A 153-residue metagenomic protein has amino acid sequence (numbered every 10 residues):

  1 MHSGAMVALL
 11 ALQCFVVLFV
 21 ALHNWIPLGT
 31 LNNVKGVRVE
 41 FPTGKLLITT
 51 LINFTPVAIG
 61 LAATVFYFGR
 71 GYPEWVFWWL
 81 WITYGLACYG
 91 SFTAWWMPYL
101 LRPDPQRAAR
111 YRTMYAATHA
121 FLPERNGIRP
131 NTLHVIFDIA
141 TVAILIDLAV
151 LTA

Functional and structural regions predicted by a protein language model:
H2-C14, F68-A87: Interfacial segments of alpha-helical transmembrane regions
G4-V57: Cytosolic-side membrane-entry/anchor segment at the start of a transmembrane helix
W25-N33, Y99-P103, A153: Transmembrane helix-loop junctions in multipass membrane proteins, especially transporters and channels
P42-W79: Long, highly hydrophobic alpha-helical transmembrane signal-anchor segments
W81-R102: C-terminal halves and exits of single transmembrane alpha-helices
W95-A116: Juxtamembrane non-transmembrane "cap" segments at the membrane-aqueous interface of multi-pass membrane proteins
A116-A140: Individual transmembrane alpha-helices with interfacial aromatic-anchor signatures
L145-A153: Juxtamembrane boundary at the C-terminal end of a transmembrane helix
